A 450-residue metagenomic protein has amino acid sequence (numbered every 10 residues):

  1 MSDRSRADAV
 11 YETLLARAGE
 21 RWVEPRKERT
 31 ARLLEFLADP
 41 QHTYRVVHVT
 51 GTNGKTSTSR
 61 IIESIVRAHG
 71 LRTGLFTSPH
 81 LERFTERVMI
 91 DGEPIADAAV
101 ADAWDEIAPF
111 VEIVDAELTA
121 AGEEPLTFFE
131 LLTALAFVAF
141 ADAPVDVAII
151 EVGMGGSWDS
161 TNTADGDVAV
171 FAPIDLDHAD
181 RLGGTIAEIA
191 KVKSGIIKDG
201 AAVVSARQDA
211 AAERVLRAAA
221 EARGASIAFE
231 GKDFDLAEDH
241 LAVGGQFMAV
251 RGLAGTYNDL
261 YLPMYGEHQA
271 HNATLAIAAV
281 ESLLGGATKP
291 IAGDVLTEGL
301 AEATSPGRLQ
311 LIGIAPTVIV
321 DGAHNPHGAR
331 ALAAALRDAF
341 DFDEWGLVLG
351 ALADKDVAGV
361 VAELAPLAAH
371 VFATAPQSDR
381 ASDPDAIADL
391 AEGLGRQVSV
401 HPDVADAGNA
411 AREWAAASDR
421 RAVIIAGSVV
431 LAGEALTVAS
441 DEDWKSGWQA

Functional and structural regions predicted by a protein language model:
M1-A7, T163-V168, A187, S282 (+2 more regions): ATP-dependent carboxylate-amine ligase
M1-N53, S57-R72, L81-R83, A202-A211 (+1 more regions): N-terminal leader/targeting and accessory segments in enzymes
K27, A31-H42, A68-A164, D180-L182 (+2 more regions): ATP-dependent carboxylate-amine ligase catalytic core
T30, I62, V66, A136-F140 (+3 more regions): Buried hydrophobic packing segments
T43, V147-I150, D159-V170, I174-H178 (+2 more regions): Nucleotide phosphate-binding/pyrophosphate-handling subdomain across enzymes that bind or process nucleotide phosphates
I62, A136, L216, I387 (+1 more regions): Aromatic/hydrophobic pocket-lining residues that form π-stacking "cages" and hydrophobic walls in ligand
F76-P79, A206-R207, E221-L241, Y261-E267 (+6 more regions): Beta-strand->loop->alpha-helix junctions that form or flank phosphate-binding loops in nucleotide-handling enzymes
V114-A121, P144-E151, G166-D259, A273 (+1 more regions): Acidic, Mg2+-coordinating active-site environments of NTP-dependent enzymes
